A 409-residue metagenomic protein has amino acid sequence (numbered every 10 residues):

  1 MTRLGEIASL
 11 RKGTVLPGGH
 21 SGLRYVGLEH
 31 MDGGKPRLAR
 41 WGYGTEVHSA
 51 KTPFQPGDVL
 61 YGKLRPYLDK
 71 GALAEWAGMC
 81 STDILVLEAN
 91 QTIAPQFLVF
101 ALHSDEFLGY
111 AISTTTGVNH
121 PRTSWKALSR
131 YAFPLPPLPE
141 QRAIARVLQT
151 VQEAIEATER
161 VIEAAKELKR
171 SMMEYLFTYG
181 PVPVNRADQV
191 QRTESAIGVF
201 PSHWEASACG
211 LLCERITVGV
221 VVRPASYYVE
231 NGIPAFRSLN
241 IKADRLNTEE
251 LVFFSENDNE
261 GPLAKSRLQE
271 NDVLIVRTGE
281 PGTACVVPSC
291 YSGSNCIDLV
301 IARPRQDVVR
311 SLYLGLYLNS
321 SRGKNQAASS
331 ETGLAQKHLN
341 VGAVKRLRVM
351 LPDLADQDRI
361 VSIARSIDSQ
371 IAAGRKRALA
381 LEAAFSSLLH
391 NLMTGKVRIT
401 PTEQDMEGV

Functional and structural regions predicted by a protein language model:
M1-P17, P134, L138-R142, R192-V220 (+4 more regions): Non-catalytic DNA-recognition/assembly elements of restriction-modification systems
M1-P36, V47-A50, L68, E205-R245 (+1 more regions): Low-complexity, Lys/Gly-biased intrinsically disordered segments
M31, L128, F177, C213 (+4 more regions): Hydrophobic pocket-lining residues within nucleotide cofactor-binding pockets
P36-T45, Q189, P234-R237, E249-N259: Short, structured beta-strand/loop micro-motifs enriched in basic residues and often containing a Trp
G42, H48-S49, A74, V118 (+3 more regions): A structural connector/turn signal
A50-S104, R237-S238, E256-S321: A short beta-sheet element
L64, M79-L85, T116-P139, S292-V300 (+2 more regions): A short glycine-rich beta-alpha junction/loop motif
L135-R186, A343-V409: Amphipathic alpha-helical coiled-coil/heptad-repeat segments
